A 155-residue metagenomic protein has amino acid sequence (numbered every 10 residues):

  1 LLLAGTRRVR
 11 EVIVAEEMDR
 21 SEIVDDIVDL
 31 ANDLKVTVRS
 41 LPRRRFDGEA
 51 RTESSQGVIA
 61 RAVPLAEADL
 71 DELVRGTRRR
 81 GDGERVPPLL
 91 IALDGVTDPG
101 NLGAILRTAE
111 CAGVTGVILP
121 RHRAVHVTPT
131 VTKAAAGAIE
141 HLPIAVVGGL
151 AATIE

Functional and structural regions predicted by a protein language model:
L1, D94-A104, G149: Amphipathic alpha-helical repeat scaffolds
L1-R80: N-terminal positively charged helical leader segments and presequences
E16, G95, R121: Short secondary-structure boundary segments
I27, I105, T153-I154: Aromatic/hydrophobic pocket-lining residues that form π-stacking "cages" and hydrophobic walls in ligand
T115-E155: Histidine/lysine/aspartate-rich catalytic loop segments that bind and position anionic ligands
